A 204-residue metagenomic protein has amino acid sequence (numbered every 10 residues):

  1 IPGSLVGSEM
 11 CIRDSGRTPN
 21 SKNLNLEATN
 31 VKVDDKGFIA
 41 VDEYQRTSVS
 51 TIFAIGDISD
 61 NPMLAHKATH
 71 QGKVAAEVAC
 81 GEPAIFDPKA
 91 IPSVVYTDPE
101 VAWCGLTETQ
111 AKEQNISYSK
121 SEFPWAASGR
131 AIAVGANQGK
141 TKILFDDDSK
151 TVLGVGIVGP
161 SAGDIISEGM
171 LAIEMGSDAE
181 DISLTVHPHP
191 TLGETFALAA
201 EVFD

Functional and structural regions predicted by a protein language model:
I1, N20-K22, T107, E168: Residues within well-ordered alpha-helices
I1-G7, C11: Single conserved hydrophobic/aromatic residue that forms the stacking wall/gate of nucleotide- or nucleobase-binding
R13-S15, I85, E113, D148: Residue-level recognition of phosphate/Mg2+-coordinating polar/acidic sites in nucleotide-handling active sites
R13-V78: FAD-site-proximal beta/loop scaffold in flavoenzymes
G56-D60, S93, D181: Short beta-alpha connecting loops at secondary-structure transitions that line or flank enzyme active sites
H66-P88, S117, M175: Internal hydrophobic alpha-helix adjacent to the cofactor/substrate pocket in enzyme cavities
C80, T97-D204: Flexible, glycine-rich terminal cap/loop adjacent to redox cofactors in electron-transfer oxidoreductases
A84-E100: Flexible, acidic loop-helix segments that line cofactor/substrate-binding pockets
